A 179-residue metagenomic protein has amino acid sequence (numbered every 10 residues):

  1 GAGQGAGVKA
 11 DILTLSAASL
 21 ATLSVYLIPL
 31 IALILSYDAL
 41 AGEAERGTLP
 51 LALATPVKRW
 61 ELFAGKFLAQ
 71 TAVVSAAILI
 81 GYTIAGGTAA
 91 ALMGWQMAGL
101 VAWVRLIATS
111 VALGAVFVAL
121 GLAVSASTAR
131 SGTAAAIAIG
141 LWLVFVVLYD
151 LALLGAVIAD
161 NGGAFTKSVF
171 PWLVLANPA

Functional and structural regions predicted by a protein language model:
G1-A2, T22-L33, I137-A152: Hydrophobic alpha-helical transmembrane segments of multi-pass membrane transport/permease proteins
A2-G5, K9, V147-A179: Terminal transmembrane helical anchor/hairpin motif
Q4-S24, A64, A69-T128: Secretory targeting signals
S19-G42, V74: Long, hydrophobic alpha-helical segments
A32-S36, I84, L120, Y149: Hydrophobic/aromatic residues in alpha-helical transmembrane segments
L33-L53, F67: Transmembrane helix boundary and interhelical loop/hinge segments in multi-pass membrane proteins
V111-G163: A structural motif at transmembrane helix-loop-helix junctions in multipass membrane proteins
